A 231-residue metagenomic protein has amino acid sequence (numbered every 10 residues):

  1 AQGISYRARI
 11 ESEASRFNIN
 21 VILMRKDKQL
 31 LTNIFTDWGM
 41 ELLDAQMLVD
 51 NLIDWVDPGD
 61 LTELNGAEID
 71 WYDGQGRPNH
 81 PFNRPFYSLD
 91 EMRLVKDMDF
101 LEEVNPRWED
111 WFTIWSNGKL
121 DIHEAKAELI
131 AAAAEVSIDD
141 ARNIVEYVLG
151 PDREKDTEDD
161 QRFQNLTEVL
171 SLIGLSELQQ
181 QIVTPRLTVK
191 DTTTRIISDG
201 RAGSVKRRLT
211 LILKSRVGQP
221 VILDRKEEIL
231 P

Functional and structural regions predicted by a protein language model:
A1-P231: Compositionally biased linear targeting/interaction segments
